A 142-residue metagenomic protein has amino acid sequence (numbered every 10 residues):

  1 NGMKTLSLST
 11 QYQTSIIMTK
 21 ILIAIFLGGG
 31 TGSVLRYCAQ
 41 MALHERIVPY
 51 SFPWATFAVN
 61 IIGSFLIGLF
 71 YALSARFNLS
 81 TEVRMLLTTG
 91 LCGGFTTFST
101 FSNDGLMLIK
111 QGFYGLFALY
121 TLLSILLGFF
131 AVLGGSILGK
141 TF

Functional and structural regions predicted by a protein language model:
G2-F142: Membrane-interface helix-loop junctions in multi-pass transporters/channels
